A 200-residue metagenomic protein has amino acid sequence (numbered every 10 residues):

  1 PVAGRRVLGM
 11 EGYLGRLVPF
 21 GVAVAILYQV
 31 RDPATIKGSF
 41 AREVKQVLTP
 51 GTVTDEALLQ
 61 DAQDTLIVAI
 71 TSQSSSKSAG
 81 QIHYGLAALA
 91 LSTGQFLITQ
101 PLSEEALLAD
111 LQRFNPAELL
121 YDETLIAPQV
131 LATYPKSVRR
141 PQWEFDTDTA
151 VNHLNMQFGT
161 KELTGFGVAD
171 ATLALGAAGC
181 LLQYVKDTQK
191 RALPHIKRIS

Functional and structural regions predicted by a protein language model:
P1-S200: Charged catalytic and DNA/RNA-contacting regions of genome-maintenance and nucleic-acid-processing enzymes
